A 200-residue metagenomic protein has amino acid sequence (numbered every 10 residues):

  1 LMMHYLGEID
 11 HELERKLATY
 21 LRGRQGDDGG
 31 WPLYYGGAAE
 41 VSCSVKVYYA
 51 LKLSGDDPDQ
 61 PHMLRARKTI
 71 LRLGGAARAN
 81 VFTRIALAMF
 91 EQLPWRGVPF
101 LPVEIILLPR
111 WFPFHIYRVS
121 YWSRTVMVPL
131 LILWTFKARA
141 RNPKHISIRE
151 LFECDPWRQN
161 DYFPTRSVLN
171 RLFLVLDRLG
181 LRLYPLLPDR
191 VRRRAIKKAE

Functional and structural regions predicted by a protein language model:
L1-E200: Preference for long, amphipathic alpha-helical scaffolds in soluble/luminal domains and all-alpha bundles
